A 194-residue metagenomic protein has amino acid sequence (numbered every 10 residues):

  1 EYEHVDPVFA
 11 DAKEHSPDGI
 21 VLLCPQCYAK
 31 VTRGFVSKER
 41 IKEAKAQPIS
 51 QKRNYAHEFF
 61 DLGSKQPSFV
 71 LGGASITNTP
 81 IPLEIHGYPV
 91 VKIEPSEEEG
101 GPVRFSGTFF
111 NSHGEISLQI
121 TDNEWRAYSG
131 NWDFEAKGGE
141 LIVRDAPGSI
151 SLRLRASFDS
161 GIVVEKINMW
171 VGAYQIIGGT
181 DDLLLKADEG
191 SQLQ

Functional and structural regions predicted by a protein language model:
E1-P48: Histidine-centered nuclease catalytic patch
E43-Q194: Extended charged
